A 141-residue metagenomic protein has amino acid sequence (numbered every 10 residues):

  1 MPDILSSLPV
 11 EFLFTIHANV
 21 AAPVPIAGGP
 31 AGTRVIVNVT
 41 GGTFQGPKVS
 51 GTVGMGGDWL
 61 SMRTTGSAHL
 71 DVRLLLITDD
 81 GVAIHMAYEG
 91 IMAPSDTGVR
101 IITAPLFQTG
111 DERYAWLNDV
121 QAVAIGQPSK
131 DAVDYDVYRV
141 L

Functional and structural regions predicted by a protein language model:
M1-L141: Beta-strand-enriched cores of mature, soluble protein domains
